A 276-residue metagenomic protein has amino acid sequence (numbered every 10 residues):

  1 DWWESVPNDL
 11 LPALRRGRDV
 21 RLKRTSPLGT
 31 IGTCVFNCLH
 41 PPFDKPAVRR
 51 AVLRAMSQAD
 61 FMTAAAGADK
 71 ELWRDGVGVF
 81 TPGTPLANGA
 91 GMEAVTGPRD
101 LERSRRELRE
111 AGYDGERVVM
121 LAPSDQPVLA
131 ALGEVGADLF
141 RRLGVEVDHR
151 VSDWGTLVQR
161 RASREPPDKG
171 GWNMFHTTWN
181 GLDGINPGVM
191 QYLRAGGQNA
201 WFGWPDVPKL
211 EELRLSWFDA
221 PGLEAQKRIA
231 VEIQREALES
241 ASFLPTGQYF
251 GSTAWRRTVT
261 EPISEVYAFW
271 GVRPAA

Functional and structural regions predicted by a protein language model:
D1, R18-V20, K45-R49, Q58-A59 (+4 more regions): Loop/turn elements at helix/coil->beta-strand transitions in domains of secreted/extracellular proteins
W2-S5, K23-R24, G32-V35, R54 (+5 more regions): Structural recognition of the beta-strand scaffold that forms the well-ordered cores of secreted hydrolase catalytic
E4-V6, L101, R105-G181, L223-E224 (+1 more regions): Ligand/substrate-recognition segments at binding pockets and active sites
V6-G17, G181-G184: A ligand-binding cleft/hinge motif common to bilobed small-molecule-binding domains
N8-L11, T33, R49, L53 (+11 more regions): Extracytoplasmic/secreted envelope proteins and their assembly/folding machinery, especially bacterial periplasmic
A13-G29, V35-K45, T81-E102, A162-D168 (+2 more regions): Short, solvent-exposed loop/beta-turn-alpha elements that line the ligand-binding surface or hinge of extracytoplasmic
L39, F43-T84, A131-L132, A237-P245: Periplasmic-binding protein-like
E71-E110, S124-A131: Structural transition elements
